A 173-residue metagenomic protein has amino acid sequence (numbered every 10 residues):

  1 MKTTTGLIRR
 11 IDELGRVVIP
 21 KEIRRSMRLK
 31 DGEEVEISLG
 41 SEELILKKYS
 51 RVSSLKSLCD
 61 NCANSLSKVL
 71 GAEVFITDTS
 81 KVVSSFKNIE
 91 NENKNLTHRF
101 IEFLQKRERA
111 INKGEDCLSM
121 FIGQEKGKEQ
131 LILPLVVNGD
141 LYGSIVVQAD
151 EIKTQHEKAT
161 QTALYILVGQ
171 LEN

Functional and structural regions predicted by a protein language model:
M1-I8: A detector for short, charged/polar N-terminal pre-domain segments
I8-S84: Intrinsically disordered, low-complexity terminal regulatory regions
R24, I89-E90, Q148: A generic structural motif
S41-E42, E102-D116, A163-E172: Short, solvent-exposed cationic patches
K56, D60-S65, V146-N173: Juxtadomain coupling helices with adjacent low-complexity linkers
A63-I122: Structured interaction and signal-relay segments at domain junctions
E125-P134: A short beta-strand signature within small-molecule sensing/ligand-binding domains used in signal transduction
L135-I145: Short hydrophobic/glycine-rich mini-motifs in sensory/regulatory modules that couple input to downstream signaling
